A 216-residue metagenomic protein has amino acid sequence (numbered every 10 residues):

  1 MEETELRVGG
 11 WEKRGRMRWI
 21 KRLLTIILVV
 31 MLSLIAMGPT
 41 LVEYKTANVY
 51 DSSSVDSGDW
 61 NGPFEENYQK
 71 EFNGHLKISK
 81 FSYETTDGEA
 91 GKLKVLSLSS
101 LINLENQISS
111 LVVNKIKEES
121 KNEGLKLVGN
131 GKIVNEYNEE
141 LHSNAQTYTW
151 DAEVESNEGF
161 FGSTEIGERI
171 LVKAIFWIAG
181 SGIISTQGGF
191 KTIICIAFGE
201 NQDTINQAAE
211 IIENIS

Functional and structural regions predicted by a protein language model:
M1-Y50: Secretory targeting signatures
M17-I20, L41-V42, V49, V55 (+4 more regions): Short, aromatic- and cysteine-enriched interfacial helices/patches that mediate contacts at lipid membranes
A47-F72, A209-S216: Short conserved aromatic/hydrophobic patches within beta-strands of well-structured domains
S54-D56, H142, G189: A short, polar/charged loop/turn motif at coil->beta-strand junctions and beta-hairpin connectors
W60, I184-S216: Surface-exposed amphipathic alpha-helical segments
Y68-R169, S181-I183: Conserved polar/disulfide-associated segments of primarily extracytoplasmic proteins
R169-F176: A short beta-strand signature within small-molecule sensing/ligand-binding domains used in signal transduction
